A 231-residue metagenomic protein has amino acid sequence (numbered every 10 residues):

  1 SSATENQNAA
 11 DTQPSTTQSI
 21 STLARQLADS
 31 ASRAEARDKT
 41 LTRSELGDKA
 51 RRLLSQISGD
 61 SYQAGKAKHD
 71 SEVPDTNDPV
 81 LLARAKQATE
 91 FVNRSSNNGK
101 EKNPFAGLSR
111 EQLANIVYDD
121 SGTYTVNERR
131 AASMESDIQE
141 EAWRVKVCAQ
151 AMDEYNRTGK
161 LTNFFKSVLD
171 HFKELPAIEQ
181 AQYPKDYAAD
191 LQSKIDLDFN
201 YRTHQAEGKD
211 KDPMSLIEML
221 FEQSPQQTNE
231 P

Functional and structural regions predicted by a protein language model:
S1-P231: Type III/flagellar secretion export determinants
